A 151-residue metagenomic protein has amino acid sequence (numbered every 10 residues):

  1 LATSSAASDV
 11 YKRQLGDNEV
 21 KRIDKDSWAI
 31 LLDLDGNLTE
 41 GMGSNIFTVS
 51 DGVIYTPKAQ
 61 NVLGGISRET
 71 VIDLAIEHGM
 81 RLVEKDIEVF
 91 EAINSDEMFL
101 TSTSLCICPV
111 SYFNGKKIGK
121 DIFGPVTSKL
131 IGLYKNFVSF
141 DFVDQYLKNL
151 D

Functional and structural regions predicted by a protein language model:
L1-A7, Y11: Single conserved hydrophobic/aromatic residue that forms the stacking wall/gate of nucleotide- or nucleobase-binding
S5, Q14, L38-E40: Short, well-ordered, mixed-charge alpha-helical segments that flank or form enzyme active sites
K12-I30: Short, basic/aromatic recognition patches
G16-K21, D35-N37, E88-V89: A generic local secondary-structure boundary/capping motif
S27-T39: Charged, low-complexity intrinsically disordered regulatory segments in eukaryotic signaling
L38-D151: Conserved catalytic-core subdomain
